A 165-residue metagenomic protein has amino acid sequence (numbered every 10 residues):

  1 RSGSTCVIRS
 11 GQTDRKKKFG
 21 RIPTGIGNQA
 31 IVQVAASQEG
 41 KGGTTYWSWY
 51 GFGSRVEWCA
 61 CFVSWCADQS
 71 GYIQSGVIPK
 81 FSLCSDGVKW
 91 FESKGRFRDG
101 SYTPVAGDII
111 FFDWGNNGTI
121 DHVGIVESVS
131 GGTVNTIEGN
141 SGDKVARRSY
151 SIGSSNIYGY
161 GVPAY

Functional and structural regions predicted by a protein language model:
G3, G11-R21, R98, N116-Y165: Aromatic- and glycine-rich peptidoglycan recognition patches
R15-S75: N-terminal capping segments
G25-Q33, S85-K89, S155: Generic alpha-helical secondary structure signal
Y46, F62, F111-F112, Y160: Aromatic-residue hotspot detector
I73-D143: ...with weaker cross-activation on analogous glycine-rich loops/strands in unrelated enzymes
